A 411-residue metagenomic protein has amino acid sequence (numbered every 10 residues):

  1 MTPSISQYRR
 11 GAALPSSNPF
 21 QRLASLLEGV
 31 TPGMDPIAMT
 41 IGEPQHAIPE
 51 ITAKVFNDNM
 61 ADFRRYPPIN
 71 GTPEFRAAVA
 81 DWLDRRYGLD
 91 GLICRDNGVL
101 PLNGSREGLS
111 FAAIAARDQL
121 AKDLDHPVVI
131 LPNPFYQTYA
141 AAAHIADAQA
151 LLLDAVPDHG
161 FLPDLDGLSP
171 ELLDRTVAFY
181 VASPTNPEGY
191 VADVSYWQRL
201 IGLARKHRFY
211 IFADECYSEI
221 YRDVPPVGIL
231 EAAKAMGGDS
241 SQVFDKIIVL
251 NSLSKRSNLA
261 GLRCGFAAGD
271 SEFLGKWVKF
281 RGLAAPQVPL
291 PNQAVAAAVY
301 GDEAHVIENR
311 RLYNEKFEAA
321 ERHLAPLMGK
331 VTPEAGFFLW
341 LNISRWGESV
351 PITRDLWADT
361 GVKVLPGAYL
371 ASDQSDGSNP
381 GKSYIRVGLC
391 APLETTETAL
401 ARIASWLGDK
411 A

Functional and structural regions predicted by a protein language model:
T2-S6, R10-E107, V299-Y300, D409-A411: N-terminal small-domain helix-loop-helix segment of the aminotransferase-like
R64-L203, E219-I220, V224-S241: Conserved core of the PLP fold type I
D84, L89-L92, Q242, D355-K363 (+1 more regions): PLP-dependent enzyme catalytic core of the Aspartate aminotransferase-like
P127, K206-Y210, F244-D245: A short helix->loop->beta-strand "cap" motif at the edges of active sites that frequently abuts
A146, K206-H207, T360, K410: Helix C-cap/helix->beta junction micro-motif
A233-N314, E318-E321, W406-L407: Conserved core segment of the aminotransferase class I/II
Q293, A297, L312-E321, K330-I343 (+1 more regions): Conserved glycine-rich beta-strand-loop-beta hairpin in the small C-terminal domain of fold type I
